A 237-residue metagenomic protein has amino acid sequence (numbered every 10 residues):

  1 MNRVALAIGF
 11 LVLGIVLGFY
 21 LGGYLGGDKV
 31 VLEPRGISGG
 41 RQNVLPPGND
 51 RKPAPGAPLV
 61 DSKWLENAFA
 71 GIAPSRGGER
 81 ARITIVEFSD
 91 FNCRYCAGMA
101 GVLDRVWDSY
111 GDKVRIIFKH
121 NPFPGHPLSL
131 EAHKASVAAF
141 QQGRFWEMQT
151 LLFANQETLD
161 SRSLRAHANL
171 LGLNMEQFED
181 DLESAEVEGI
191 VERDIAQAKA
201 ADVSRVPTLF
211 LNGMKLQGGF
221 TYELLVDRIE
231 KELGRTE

Functional and structural regions predicted by a protein language model:
N2-P124, E183, G189-R205, K231-E237: Extracytoplasmic thiol/disulfide redox context detector
N92-C93, N121-G125, F153-Q156, K215-L216: Short histidine/acidic/glycine/proline-rich micro-motifs that form metal- and phosphate-coordinating active-site loops
E131-L224: Thiol/selenol-based redox catalytic cores and closely related redox-interacting motifs
L225, I229: Hydrophobic "lid"/C-terminal helical patch of Rossmann-like NAD(P)-dependent dehydrogenase/epimerase domains
